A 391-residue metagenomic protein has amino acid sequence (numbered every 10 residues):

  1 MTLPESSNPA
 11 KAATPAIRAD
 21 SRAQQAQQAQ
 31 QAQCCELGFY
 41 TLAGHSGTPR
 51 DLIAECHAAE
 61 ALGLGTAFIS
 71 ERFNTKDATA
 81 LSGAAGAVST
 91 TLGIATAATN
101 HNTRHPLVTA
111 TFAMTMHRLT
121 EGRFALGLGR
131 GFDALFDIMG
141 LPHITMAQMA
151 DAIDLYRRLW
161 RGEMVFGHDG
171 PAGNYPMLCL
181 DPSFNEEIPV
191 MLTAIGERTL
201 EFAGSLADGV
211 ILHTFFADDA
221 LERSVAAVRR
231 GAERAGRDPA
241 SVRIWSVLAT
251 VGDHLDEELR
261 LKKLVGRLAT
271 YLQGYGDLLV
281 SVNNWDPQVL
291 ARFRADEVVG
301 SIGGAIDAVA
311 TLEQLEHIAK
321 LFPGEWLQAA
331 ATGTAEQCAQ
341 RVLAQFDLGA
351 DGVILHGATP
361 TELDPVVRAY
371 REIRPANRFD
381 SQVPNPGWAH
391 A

Functional and structural regions predicted by a protein language model:
M1-T96, I188, N385-A391: N-terminal beta1-alpha1-beta2 module of alpha/beta enzyme domains
T2-S21, P142-C179, L221, A226 (+2 more regions): An alpha-helical appendage that flanks or caps ligand/catalytic pockets
C35-T41, A67-I69, G93-A97, F124-L128 (+4 more regions): Hydrophobic faces of well-ordered beta-strands that scaffold small-molecule active sites in alpha/beta enzyme cores
E36-R50, T99-P106, F184-I195, T250-D253 (+1 more regions): Active-site mouth loops of central-metabolism enzymes
S46-A59, T109-F112, A194-F202, K263-L268 (+1 more regions): Short, acidic/polar
H57-A61, S82-G93, A113-F124, G204-S205 (+2 more regions): Acidic (Asp/Glu)-rich catalytic clusters
T66-V88, N100, F132-F136, T214-D218 (+2 more regions): Glycine-rich, proline-tolerant flexible connector loops at the mouths of alpha/beta enzymes
T79-T99, T103, A152, L159 (+2 more regions): Alpha-helix-loop-beta-strand connector modules within alpha/beta enzyme cores
